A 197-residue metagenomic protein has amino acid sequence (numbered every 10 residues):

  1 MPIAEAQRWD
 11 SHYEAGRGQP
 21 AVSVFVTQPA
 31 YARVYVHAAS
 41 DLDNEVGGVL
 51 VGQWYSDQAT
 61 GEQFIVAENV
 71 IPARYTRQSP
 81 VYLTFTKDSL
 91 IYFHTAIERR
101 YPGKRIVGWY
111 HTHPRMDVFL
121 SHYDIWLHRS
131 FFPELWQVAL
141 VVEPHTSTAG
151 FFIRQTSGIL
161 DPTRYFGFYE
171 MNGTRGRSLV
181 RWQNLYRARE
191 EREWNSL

Functional and structural regions predicted by a protein language model:
M1-I106, R115-L197: Conserved beta-strand-loop surface patch within small alpha/beta domains used for substrate/adaptor or ligand engagement
